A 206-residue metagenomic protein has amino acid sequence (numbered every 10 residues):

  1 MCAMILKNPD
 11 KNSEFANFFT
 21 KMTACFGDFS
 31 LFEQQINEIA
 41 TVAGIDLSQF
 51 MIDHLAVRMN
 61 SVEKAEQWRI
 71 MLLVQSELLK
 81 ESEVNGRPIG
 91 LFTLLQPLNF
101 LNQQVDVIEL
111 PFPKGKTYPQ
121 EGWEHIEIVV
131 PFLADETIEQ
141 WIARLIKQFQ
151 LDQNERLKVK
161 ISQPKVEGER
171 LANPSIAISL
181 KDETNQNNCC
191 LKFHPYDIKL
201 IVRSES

Functional and structural regions predicted by a protein language model:
C2-D53, V57-R87, F92-S206: Glyoxalase I/VOC metalloenzyme domain signal
